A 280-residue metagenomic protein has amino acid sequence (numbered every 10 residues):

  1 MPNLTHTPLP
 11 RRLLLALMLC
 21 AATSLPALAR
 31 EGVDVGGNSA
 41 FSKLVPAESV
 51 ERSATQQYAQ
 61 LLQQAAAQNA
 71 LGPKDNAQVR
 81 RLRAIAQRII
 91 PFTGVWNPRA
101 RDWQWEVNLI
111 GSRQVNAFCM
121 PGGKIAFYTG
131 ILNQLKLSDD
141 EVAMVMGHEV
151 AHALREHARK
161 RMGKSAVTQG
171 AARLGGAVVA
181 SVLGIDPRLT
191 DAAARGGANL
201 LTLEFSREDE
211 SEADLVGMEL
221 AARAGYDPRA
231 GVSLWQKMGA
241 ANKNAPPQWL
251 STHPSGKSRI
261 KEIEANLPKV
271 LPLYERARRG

Functional and structural regions predicted by a protein language model:
P2-G280: A Zn2+-metalloprotease active-site environment signal
